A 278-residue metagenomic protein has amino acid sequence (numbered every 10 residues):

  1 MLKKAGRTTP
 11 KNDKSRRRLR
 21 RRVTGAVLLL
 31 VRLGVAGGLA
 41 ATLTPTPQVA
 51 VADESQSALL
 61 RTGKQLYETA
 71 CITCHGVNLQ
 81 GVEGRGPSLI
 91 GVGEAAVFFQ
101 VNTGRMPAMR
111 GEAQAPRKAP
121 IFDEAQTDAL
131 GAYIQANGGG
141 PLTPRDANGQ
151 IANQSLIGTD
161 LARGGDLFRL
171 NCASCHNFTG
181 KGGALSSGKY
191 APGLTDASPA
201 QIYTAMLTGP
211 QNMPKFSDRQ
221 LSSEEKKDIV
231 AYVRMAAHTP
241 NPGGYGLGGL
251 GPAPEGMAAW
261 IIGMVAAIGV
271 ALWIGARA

Functional and structural regions predicted by a protein language model:
M1-L59, H238-A278: N-terminal export/targeting leaders of redox proteins
K14-G25, L29-G86, G91-A96, R105-K118: Cross-kingdom Sec-pathway N-terminal secretion signals
Q56-H75, F98, I157-T179: Sequence/structural segment immediately N-terminal to covalent heme-attachment motifs in c-type and related
L66, L89, V97, L130-I134 (+4 more regions): Short, structured motif recognition centered on aromatic/hydrophobic residues
C74-G81, I90, E94, N102 (+4 more regions): Detector for the c-type heme attachment site
E83-S88, A184-G193: Short cysteine/histidine-rich zinc-coordinating motifs and their immediately flanking basic loops
M109-G182, P199, P214-A278: Flexible coil segments in periplasmic/lumen-exposed cytochrome c-class electron-transfer proteins
K189-D196, I202, T208, N212-P214: C-terminal cap of thioredoxin/glutaredoxin-like
